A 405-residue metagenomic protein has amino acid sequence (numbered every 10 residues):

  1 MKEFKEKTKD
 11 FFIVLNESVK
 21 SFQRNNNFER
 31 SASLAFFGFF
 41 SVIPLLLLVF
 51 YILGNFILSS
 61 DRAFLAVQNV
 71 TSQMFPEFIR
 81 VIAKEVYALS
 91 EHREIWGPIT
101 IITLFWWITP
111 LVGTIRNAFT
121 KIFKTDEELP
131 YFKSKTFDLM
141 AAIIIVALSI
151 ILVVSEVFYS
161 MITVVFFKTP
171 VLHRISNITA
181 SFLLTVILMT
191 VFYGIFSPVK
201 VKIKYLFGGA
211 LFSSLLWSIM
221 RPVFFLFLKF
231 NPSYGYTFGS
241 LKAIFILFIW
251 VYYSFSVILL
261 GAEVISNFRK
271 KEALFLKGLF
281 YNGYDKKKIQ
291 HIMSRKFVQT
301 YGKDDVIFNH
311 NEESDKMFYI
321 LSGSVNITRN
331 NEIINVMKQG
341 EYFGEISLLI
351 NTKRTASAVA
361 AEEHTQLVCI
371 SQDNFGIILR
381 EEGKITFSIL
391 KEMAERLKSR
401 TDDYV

Functional and structural regions predicted by a protein language model:
M1-E313, F318, V325, R396: Membrane-embedded alpha-helices and immediately adjacent juxtamembrane helical segments in alpha-helical membrane
E272, T401-V405: Short alpha-helical interdomain "coupling" segment at the junction between an upstream regulatory sensor module
F318-Y319, V359: Well-ordered beta-strand positions
S324-T328, Y342: Short beta-strand segments in beta-sandwich/barrel cores
N335-A394: Cyclic-nucleotide recognition modules
